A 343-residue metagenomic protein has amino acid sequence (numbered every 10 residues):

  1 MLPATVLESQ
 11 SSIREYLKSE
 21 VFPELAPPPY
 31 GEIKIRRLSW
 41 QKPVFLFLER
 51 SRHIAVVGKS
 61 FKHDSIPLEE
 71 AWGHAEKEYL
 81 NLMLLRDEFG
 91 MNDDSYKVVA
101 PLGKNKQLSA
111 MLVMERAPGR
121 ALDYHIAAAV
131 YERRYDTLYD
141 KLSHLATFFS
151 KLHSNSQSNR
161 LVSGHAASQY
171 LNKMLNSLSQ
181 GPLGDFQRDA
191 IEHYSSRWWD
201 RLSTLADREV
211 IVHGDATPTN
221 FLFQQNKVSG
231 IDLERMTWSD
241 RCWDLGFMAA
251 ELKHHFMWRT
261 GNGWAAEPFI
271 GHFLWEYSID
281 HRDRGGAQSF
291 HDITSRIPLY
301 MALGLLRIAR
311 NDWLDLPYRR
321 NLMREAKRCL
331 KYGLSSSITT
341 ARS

Functional and structural regions predicted by a protein language model:
M1-I35, R310-S343: Regulatory N- and C-terminal appendages and interdomain linkers associated with kinase/kinase-like NTP transferase
S9-P29, Q157-G214, S289: An alpha-helical support segment within catalytic cores of ATP-dependent transferases
K34-G58, W198-W243: Active-site acidic catalytic loop and adjacent metal/ATP-binding pocket of ATP-dependent phosphoryl transfer enzymes
L46-E78, R134: ATP-binding glycine-rich loop module of kinase domains
L85-N92, R120-L161: Conserved kinase catalytic-core helix
V98-A110: Short beta-strand micro-motifs within the conserved protein kinase catalytic domain, predominantly in the N-lobe
L108-A121: Conserved short submotifs of the Hanks-type protein kinase catalytic core that shape the nucleotide-binding pocket
W243-R282, M301-Y318: Active-site activation/catalytic loop segments of kinase-like enzymes and analogous catalytic loops in related
